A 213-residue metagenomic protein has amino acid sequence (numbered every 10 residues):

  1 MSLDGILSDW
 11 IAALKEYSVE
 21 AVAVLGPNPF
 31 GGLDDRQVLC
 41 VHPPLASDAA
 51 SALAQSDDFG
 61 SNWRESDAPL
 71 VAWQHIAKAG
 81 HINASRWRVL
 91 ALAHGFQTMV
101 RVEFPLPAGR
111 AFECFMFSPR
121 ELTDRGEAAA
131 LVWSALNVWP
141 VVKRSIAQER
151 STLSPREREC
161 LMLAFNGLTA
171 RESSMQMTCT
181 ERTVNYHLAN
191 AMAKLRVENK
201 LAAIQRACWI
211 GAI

Functional and structural regions predicted by a protein language model:
L3-L7, Y17, S118-P155, M162: Juxtadomain coupling helices with adjacent low-complexity linkers
I11-R86, L90-H94: Structured interaction and signal-relay segments at domain junctions
Q97-P105: Short hydrophobic beta-strand micro-motif common in sensory/regulatory domains
F104-P119: Sensory-domain boundary capping and coupling elements
E157-A164, A203: Short alpha-helical "packing" element that flanks the helix-turn-helix/winged-helix DNA-binding module
A164-L168, A207: Short helix-to-turn junction characteristic of helix-turn-helix DNA-binding domains, especially the helix
T169-A202: Recognition helix of helix-turn-helix DNA-binding domains
Q205-I213: Intrinsically disordered, low-complexity basic tails/linkers immediately adjacent to helix-turn-helix/homeobox/MYB/SANT
